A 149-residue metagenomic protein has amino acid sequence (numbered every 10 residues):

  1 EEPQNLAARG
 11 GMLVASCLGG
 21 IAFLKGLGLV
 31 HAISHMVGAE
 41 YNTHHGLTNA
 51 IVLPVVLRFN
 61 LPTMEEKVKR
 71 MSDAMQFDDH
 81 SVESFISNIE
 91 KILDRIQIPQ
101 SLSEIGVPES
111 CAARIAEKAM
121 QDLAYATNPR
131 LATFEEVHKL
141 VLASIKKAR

Functional and structural regions predicted by a protein language model:
E1-K25, E135: Carboxylate- and glycine-rich phosphate/diphosphate-binding segment that chelates Mg2+/Mn2+
A7, S84, S103-G106, R130-E135: Short coil/turn segments at secondary-structure boundaries
A8-G11, L29, T48-V52, K67 (+4 more regions): Residue-level detector of well-ordered alpha-helical segments, enriched for hydrophobic/aromatic packing positions
M12-G19, L53, I89, L93 (+2 more regions): Short alpha-helical scaffolding segments that buttress acidic/His motifs in well-ordered protein cores
C17-N49, L123-T127: Glycine-rich phosphate/pyrophosphate-binding beta-alpha loops
E40-C111: Gly/Pro-rich interdomain helix-loop hinge
E109-R149: Short, amphipathic C-terminal "tail helix"
